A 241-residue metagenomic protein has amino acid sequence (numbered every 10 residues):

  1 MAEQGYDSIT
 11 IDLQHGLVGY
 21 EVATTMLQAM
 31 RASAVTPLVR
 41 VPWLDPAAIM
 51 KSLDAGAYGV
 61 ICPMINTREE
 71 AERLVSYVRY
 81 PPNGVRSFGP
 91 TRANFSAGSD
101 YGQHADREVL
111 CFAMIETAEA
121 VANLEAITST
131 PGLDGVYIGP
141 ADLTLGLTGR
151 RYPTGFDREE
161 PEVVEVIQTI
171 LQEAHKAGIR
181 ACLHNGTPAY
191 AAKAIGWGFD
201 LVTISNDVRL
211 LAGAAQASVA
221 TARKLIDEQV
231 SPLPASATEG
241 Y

Functional and structural regions predicted by a protein language model:
M1-Y241: Expand to "…catalyze enediolate/carbanion chemistry for C-C bond making/breaking, isomerization, decarboxylation
